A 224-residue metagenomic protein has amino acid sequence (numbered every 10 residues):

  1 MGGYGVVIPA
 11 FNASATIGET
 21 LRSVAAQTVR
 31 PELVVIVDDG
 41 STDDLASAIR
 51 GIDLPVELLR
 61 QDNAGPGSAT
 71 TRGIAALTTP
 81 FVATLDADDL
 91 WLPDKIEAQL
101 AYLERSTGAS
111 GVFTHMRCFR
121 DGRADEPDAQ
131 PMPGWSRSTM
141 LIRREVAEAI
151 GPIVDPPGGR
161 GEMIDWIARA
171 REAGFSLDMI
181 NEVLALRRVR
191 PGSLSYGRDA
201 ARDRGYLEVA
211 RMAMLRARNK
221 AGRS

Functional and structural regions predicted by a protein language model:
G2-G5, L33, D165: Cell-envelope/extracellular polymer assembly enzymes that use nucleotide-activated donors
G18, T42-G51, L90, D94: Acidic helix N-cap motif at the loop->helix transition within catalytic regions of sugar-transfer enzymes
R22-P31: Short, acidic, metal-binding catalytic loop of nucleotide-sugar glycosyltransferases
D38-S47, N63-A64, D86: A conserved acidic beta->alpha catalytic loop
Q61-L77: Glycine-rich, basic loop-to-helix element that forms the pyrophosphate-binding segment of sugar-nucleotide handling
V82: Short aromatic/hydrophobic "clamp" motif used to bind/position activated sugar donors
I96-E126: Conserved donor NDP-sugar-binding/catalytic core segment of glycosyltransferases
D128-Y206: Conserved nucleotide-sugar donor-binding catalytic segment
